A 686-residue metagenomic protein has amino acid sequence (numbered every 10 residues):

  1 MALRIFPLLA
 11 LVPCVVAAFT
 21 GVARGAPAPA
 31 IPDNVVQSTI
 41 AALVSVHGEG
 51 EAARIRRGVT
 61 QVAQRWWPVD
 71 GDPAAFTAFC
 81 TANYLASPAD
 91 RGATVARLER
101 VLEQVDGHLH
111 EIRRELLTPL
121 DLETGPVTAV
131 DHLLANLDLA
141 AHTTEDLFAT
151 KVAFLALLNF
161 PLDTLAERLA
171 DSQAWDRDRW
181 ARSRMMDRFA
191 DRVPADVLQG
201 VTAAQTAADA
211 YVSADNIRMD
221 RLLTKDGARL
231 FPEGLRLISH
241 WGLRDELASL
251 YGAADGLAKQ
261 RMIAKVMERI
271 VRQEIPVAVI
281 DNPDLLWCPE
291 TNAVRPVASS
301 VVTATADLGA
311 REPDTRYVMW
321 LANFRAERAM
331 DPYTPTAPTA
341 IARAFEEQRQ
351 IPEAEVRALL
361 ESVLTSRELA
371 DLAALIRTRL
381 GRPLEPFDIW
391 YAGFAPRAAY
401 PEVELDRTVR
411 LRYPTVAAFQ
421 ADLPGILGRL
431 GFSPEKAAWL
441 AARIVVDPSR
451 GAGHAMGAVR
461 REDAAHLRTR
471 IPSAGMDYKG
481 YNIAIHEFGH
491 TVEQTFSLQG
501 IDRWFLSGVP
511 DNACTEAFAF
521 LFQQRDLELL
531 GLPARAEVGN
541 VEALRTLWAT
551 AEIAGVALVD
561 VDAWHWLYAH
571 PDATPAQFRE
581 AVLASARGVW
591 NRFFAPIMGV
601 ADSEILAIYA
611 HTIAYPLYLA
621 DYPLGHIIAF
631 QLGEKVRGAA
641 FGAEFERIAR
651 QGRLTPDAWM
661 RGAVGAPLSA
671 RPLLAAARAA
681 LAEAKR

Functional and structural regions predicted by a protein language model:
P7-A18: Bacterial N-terminal signal peptides
A18, A23-G25: Boundary at the C-terminal end of the N-terminal hydrophobic targeting segment
A28-V297, E327-Y400, D572-R686: C-terminal, non-catalytic "cap/extension" segments appended to globular domains
D281-D284, E435-A441, G500-P510, L532-G539 (+1 more regions): Short, glycine/acidic-rich hinge or "gate" loops at secondary-structure transitions that mediate conformational
A293-H466: Contiguous, non-catalytic segments that form substrate-binding/exosite surfaces or channel walls
L467-L498, A519-F520: Active-site recognition of the HExxH zinc-binding catalytic motif
F496-W548, G625, G665: Post-HExxH zinc-binding segment in Zn-dependent metallohydrolases
E528-A610: Long, amphipathic alpha-helical stalk/connector segments used for oligomerization, subunit docking, or mechanical
